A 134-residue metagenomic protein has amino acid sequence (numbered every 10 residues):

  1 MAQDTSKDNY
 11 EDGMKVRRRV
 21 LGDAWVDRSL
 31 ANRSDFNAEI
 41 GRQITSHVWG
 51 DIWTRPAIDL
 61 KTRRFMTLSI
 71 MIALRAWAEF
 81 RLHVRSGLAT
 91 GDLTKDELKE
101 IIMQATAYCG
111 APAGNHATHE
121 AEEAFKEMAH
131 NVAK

Functional and structural regions predicted by a protein language model:
M1-T62, L74, V84, A89 (+1 more regions): Acidic, glycine/proline-rich low-complexity segments that act as flexible tails and inter-domain linkers
F36, I72, T90, Q104-A111: A short structural micro-motif
I44-V48, F65-I70, I101-T106: Short alpha-helical scaffolding segments that buttress acidic/His motifs in well-ordered protein cores
A57-R64, L93-K99, A113: Short, low-complexity cationic-aromatic patches
L68, A73-K99: Mid-chain, well-packed structural core segment of small domains
E97-A121: Preference for long, well-ordered alpha-helical segments
